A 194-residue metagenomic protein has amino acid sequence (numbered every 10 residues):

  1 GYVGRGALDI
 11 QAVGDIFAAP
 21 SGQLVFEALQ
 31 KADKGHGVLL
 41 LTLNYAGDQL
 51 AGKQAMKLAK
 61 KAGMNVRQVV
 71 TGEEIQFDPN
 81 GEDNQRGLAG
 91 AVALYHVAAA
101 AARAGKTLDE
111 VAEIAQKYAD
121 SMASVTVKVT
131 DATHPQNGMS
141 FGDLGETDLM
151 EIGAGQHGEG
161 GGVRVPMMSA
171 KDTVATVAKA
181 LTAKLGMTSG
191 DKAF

Functional and structural regions predicted by a protein language model:
G1, L43-G52, R86-A91: Gly/Ser/Thr-rich loops at beta-strand to alpha-helix junctions that form or flank small-molecule/cofactor-binding
G1-A12, Q76-F77, M150-M168: Gly-rich Lys/Arg/Thr-decorated short loops/hinges at beta-loop-alpha junctions or inter-strand turns that position
G4-G35, T182-K184: Glycine-rich oxoanion-binding loops at beta->alpha junctions
Q11-I16, K60-N84: Short, acidic/small-residue loops that bind anionic groups at enzyme active sites
Q49-G63: Short Gly/Thr/Asp-enriched flexible loops that form oxyanion-binding sites at enzyme active sites
F77-R86, Y95-G162: Internal, active-site/partner-interface "lid" segment
M167-F194: Gly/His-enriched, cation/cofactor- and phosphate-binding structural elements
